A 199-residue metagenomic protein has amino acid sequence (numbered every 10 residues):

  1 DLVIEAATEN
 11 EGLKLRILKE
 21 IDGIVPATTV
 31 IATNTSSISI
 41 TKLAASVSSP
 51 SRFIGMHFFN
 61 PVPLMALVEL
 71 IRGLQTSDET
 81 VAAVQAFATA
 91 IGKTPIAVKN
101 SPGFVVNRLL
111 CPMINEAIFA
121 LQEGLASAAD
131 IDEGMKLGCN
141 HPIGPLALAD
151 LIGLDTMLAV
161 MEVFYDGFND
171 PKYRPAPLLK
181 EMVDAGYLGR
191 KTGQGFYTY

Functional and structural regions predicted by a protein language model:
D1-V30: Rossmann-like NAD(P)-binding element
V3, N60, G193: Conserved RecA-like P-loop NTPase ATPase core
A6, T35, F58-P61, L70 (+3 more regions): Generic detector of well-ordered alpha-helical packing
K14, P63-L67, M113-I114, V160: N-terminal alpha-helical segment
E20-I24, L43-S46, V163: Alpha-helical structural signal in soluble globular domains
V30-K99, F104-R108: Rossmann-fold dinucleotide-binding core
E79-A82, T89-N100, F119-E123, A128-Y199: NAD(P)-dependent Rossmann-like dehydrogenase/reductase catalytic/cofactor-binding core
L109-E123: Flexible helical/loop "lid" subdomain adjacent to adenine-nucleotide binding pockets
